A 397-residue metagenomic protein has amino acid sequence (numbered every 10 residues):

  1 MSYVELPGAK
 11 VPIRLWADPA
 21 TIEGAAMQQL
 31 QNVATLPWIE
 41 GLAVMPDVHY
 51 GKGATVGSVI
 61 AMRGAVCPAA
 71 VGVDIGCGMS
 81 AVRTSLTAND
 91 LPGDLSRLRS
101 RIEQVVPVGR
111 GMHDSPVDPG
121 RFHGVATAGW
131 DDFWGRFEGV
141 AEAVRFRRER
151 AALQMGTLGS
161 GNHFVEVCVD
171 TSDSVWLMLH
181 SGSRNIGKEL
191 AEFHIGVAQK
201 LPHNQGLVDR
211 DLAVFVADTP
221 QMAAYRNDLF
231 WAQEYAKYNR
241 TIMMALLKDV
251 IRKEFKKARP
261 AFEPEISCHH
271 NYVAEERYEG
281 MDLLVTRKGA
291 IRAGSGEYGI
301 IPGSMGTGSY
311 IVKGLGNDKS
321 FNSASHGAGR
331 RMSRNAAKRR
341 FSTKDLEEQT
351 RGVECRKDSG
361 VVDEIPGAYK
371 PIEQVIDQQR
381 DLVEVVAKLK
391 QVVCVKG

Functional and structural regions predicted by a protein language model:
S2-Q29, P37-G41, Y50-V56, A65-P68 (+2 more regions): Domain-length cofactor-binding catalytic modules of enzymes
V59-A61, V82-R83, V312-K313: Short beta-strand-to-turn element immediately C-terminal to the catalytic PLP-Schiff-base lysine in fold type I
G64-S85: N-terminal cap/recognition module
G78-V117: Compact, glycine/acidic-enriched structural inserts
V117-V125: Acidic, glycine-rich loop-and-strand cores that form catalytic or ligand-binding grooves in diverse globular domains
